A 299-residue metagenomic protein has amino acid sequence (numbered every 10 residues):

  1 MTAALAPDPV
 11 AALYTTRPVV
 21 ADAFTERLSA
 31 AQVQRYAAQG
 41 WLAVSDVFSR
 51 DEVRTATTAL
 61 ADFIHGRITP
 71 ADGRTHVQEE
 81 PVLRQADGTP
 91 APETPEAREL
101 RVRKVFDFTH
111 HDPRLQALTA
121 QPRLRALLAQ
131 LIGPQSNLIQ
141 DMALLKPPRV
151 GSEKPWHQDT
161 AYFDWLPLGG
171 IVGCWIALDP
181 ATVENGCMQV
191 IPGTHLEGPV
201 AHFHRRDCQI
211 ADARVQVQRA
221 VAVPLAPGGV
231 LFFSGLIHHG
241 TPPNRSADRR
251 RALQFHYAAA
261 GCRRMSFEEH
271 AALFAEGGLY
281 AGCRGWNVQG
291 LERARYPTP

Functional and structural regions predicted by a protein language model:
T2-D22, T55, G66, R74-V77 (+4 more regions): Non-heme Fe(II)/2-oxoglutarate
T2-Q39, S45-W156, G277, C283-G285: Non-heme Fe(II)-dependent double-stranded beta-helix
A12, Q34, A181-H238, P242 (+2 more regions): Double-stranded beta-helix
T25, W41-A43, G173-A177, A220-A222 (+2 more regions): Conserved hydrophobic/aromatic beta-strand scaffold that supports enzyme active sites
P113-Q116, A126-L127, T160-W165, I176-D179 (+2 more regions): Short helix-to-loop capping/linker segments positioned immediately adjacent to catalytic or ligand/cofactor-binding
Q121, T160, G235, G261: Hydrophobic small-molecule pocket/channel-lining residues, especially in calycin-type beta-barrels
L131, H157, D164-V183, P224-L225 (+2 more regions): Short, conserved beta-strand element in jelly-roll/cupin
K146-A161, A181-V183, L236, G240: Conserved short histidine dyad/triad with adjacent acidic residue
